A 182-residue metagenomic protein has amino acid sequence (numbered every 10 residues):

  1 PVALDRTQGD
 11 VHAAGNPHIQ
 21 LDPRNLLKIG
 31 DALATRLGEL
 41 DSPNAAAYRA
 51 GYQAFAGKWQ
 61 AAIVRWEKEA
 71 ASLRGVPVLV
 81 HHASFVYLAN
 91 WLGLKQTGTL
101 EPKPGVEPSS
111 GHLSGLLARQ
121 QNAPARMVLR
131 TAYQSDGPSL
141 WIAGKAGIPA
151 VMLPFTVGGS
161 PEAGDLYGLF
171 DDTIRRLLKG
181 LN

Functional and structural regions predicted by a protein language model:
P1-N182: Extracytoplasmic metal-acquisition and chelation regions
